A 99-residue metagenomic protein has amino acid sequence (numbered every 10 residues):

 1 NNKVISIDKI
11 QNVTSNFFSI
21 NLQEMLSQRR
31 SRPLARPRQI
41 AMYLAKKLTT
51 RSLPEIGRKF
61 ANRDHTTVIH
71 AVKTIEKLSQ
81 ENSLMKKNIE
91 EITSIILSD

Functional and structural regions predicted by a protein language model:
N1-L34, L48: AAA+ P-loop NTPase domains with strong preference for DNA replication initiators and clamp-loader complexes
Q23-D99: Terminal-proximal interaction/regulatory segments of ATP-powered molecular machines
